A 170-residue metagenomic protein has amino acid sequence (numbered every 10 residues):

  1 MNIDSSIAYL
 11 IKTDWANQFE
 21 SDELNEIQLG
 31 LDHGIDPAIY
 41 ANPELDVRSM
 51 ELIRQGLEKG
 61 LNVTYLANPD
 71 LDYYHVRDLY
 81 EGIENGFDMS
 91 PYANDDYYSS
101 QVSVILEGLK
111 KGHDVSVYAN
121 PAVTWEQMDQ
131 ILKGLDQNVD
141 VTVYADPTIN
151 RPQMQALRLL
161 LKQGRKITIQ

Functional and structural regions predicted by a protein language model:
M1-Q170: General marker for long, soluble alpha-helical cores
